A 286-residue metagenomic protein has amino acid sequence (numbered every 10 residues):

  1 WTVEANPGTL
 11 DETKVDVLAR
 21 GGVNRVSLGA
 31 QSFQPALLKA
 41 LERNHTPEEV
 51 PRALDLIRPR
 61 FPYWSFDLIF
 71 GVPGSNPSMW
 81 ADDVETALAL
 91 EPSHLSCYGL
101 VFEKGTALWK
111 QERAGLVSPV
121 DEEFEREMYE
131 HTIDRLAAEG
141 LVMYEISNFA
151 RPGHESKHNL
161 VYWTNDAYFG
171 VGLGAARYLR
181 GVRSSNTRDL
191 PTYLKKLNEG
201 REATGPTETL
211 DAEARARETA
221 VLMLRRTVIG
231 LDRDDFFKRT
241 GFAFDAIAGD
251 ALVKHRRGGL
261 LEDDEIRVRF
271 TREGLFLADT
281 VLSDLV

Functional and structural regions predicted by a protein language model:
W1-F242: C-terminal scaffold of the Radical SAM
H131, R135, A251-K254, G258: Generic non-transmembrane alpha-helical segments
R135, D264-I266, V281: Hydrophobic transmembrane signal anchors and adjacent membrane-proximal interface regions, especially in viral
G241-K254: Short amphipathic alpha-helical interaction segments
R256-I266: A short, conserved structural fragment
R267-T271: Minor-groove-contacting beta-hairpin "wing" of winged helix-turn-helix DNA-binding domains
E273-V286: Short, amphipathic alpha-helical interaction segments positioned at domain boundaries
